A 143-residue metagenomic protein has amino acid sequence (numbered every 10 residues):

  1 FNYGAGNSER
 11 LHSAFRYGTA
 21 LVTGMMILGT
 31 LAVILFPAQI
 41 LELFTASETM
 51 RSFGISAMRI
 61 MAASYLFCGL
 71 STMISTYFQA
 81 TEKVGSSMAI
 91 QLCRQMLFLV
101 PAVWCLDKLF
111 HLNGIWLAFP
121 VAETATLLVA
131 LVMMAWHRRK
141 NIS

Functional and structural regions predicted by a protein language model:
F1-S64, C105-S143: Short alpha-helical transmembrane segments in multi-pass integral membrane proteins
F53, I74, M88, P101-A102: Hydrophobic alpha-helical segments typical of transmembrane helices and their membrane-interface/capping positions
R59, L92-L99: Small-residue-enriched core segments of transmembrane alpha-helices in multipass membrane transport and channel
Y65-C93: Membrane-interface junctions at transmembrane-helix termini in multi-pass inner-membrane proteins
T72, F98-D107: Transmembrane alpha-helical segments of integral membrane proteins
V84-S86, M96, A102, N113: A short pocket-lining beta-strand/turn micro-motif at the edge of beta-sheets
